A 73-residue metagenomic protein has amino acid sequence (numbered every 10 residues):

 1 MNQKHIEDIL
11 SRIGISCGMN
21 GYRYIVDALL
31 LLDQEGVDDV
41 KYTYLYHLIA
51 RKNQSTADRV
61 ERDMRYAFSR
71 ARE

Functional and structural regions predicted by a protein language model:
N2-S11, C17-R23, D27, Q34-R62 (+1 more regions): Basic, alpha-helical nucleic-acid-binding regions used in initiation and control of genome expression
